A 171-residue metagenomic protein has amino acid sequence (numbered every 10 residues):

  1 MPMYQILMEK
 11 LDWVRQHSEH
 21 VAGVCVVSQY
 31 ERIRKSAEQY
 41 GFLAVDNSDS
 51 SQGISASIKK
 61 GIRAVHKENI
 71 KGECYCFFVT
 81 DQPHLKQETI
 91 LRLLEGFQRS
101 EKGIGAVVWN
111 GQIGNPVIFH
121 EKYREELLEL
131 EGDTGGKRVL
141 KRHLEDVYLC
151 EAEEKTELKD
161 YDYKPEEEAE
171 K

Functional and structural regions predicted by a protein language model:
M1-Y30: N-terminal glycine-rich phosphate-binding loop and ensuing alpha1 helix
H20, E38-G41, H143: Short, structured coil segments at secondary-structure junctions
A22-V24, C74, D146: Residues at the starts of beta-strands that form the adenosine-phosphate
V26, D46, F77: Conserved SAM-binding loop
E31-S36: Short, charged/polar "capping" segments at the starts of alpha-helices and the immediately preceding loops
G41-Q52: Conserved donor nucleotide-binding strand/loop of the catalytic core
Q52-E121, E125: Conserved beta-loop-beta/alpha segment of the NTase-like Rossmann-fold superfamily that binds/positions NTPs
E125, E129-K171: Conserved alpha/beta core of the MobA/IspD/sugar-nucleotide pyrophosphorylase nucleotidyltransferase superfamily
